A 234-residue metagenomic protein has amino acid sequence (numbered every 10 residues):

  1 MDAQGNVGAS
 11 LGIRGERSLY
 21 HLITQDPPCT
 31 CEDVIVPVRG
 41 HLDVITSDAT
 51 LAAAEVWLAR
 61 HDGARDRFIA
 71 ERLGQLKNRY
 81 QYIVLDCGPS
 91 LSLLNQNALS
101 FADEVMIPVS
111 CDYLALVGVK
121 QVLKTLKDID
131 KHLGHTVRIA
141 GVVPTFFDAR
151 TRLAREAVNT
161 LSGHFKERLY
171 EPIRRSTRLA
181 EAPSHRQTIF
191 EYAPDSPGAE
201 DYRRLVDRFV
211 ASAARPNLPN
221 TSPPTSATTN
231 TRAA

Functional and structural regions predicted by a protein language model:
M1-A234: P-loop NTP-binding core
